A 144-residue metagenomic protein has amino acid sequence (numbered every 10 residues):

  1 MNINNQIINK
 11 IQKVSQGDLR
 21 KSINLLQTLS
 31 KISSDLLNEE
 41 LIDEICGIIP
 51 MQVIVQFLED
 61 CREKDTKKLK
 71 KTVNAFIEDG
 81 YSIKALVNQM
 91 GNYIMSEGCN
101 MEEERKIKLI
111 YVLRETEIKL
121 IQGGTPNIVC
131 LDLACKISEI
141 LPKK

Functional and structural regions predicted by a protein language model:
M1-Q6: Conserved small helical "lid"/interfacial subdomain of P-loop NTPases
I8-V14, R20-I32, L41, I54-E59 (+2 more regions): C-terminal helical "lid" of AAA+/P-loop NTPase domains
V14-S15, G80: Residue-level hotspots within the lipid-embedded alpha helices of multi-pass solute transporters
S34-L36, N100-M101: Short, glycine- and charge-enriched coil/turn segments that flank and shape catalytic ligand pockets
L36, E40, G47-I49: Conserved beta/loop motifs at nucleotide-recognition and modification sites
Q56-K144: Helix-rich C-terminal "collar"/helical-bundle subdomain used as an assembly and partner-interaction module in RFC-like
